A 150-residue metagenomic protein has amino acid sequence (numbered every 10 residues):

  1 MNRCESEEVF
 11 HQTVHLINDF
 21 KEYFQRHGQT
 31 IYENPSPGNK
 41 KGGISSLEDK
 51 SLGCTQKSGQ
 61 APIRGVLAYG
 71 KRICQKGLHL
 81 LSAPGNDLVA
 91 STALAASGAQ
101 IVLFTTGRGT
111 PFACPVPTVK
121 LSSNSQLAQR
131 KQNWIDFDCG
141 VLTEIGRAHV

Functional and structural regions predicted by a protein language model:
M1-F10, G43-S51, C114-T118: Short glycine/threonine-rich loop-to-helix capping motif typified by GTGT followed within a few residues by an Asp-Pro
M1-N2, S123, G146: General structural signal for secondary-structure boundaries
M1-P37, Q129-N133, D138-G140: Conserved, well-structured core segments that form the ligand-binding/active-site neighborhood of functional domains
F10-L16, F20, K50-P62, A96-V102 (+1 more regions): Short flexible/disordered coil segments
Q29-V89: Active-site rim loops that border cofactor/substrate pockets in soluble metabolic enzymes
A68-Q129, D138-T143: Hydrophobic alpha-helical bundle architecture
A148-V150: Conserved small/polar residues in nucleotide/adenosyl-binding loops
